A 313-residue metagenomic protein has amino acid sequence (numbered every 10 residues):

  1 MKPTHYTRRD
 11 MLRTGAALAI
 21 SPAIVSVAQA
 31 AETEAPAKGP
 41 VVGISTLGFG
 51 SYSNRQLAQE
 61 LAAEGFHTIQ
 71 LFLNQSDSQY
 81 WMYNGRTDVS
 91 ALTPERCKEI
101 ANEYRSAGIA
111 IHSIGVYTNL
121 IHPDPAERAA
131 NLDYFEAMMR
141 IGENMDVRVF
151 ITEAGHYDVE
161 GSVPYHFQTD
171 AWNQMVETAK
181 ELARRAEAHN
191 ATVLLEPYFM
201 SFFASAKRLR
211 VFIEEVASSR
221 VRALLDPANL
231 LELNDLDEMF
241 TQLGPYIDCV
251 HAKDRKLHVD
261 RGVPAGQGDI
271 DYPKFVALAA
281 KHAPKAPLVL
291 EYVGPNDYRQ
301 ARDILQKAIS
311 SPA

Functional and structural regions predicted by a protein language model:
K2-G43, G50-H67, F203-A313: Histidine-acidic metal/acid-base catalytic patches
G15-A23, R55-A58, K98-S106, S113 (+2 more regions): Active-site acidic/histidine proton-transfer and metal-coordination neighborhood in alpha/beta enzyme cores
S45-L47, L71-N74, V116-N119: Acidic/polar N-terminal loop/beta-strand segments that form early-domain functional surfaces
Q70, S113-G115, I151, H251 (+1 more regions): Conserved beta-strand positions in the central sheet of alpha/beta enzyme cores
F72-K98, Y157-G161: Glycine-rich, proline-tolerant flexible connector loops at the mouths of alpha/beta enzymes
N74, N119, G155, R255 (+1 more regions): Flexible loop residues that form catalytic and substrate-binding hotspots at small-molecule/glycan-binding clefts
N74-Q79, N119, M200, L230 (+1 more regions): Active-site loop signature of alpha/beta-hydrolase-fold enzymes
G85-S90, H166, G262-G266: Short glycine-enriched, charge-decorated loop/helix-capping segments at active-site entrances that position
